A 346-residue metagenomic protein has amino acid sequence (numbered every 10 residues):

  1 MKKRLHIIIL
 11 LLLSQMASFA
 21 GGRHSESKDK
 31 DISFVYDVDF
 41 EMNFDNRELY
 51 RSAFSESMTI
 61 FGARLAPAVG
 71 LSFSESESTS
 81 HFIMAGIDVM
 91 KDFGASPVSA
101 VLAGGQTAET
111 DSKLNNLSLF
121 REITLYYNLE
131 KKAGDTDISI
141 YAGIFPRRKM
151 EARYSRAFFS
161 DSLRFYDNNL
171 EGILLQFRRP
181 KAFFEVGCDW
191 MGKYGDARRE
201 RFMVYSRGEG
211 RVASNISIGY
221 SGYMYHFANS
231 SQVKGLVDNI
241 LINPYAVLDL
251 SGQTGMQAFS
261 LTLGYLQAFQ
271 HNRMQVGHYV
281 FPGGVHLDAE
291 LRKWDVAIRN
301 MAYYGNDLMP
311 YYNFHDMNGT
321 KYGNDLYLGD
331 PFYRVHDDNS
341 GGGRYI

Functional and structural regions predicted by a protein language model:
M1-D29, F34, L175: Bacterial Sec-dependent N-terminal signal peptides
F19-A133: Beta-barrel outer-membrane channel/assembly domains of diderm bacteria
G22-R23, G62, T124, R179 (+5 more regions): Exposed, low-structure sequence patches enriched in small/polar residues
K28-I32, A142-F145, Y303-F314: Short, solvent-exposed beta-strand-terminating loops
D29-V35, F73-F82, K131-S139, R179-A182 (+3 more regions): Strand-connecting loop/turn motifs
N43-R51, D88-S96, F145-D161, D189-G195 (+3 more regions): Sequence/structural signature of outer-membrane beta-barrel proteins
F61, L117-L119, D167, E200 (+1 more regions): Short, glycine/acidic-rich beta->alpha junctions
S139-E209, M224-H226: Surface-exposed coil loops of outer-membrane beta-barrel proteins
